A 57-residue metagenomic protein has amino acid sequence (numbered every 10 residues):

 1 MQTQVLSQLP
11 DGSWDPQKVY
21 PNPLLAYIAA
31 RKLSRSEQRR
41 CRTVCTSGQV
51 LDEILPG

Functional and structural regions predicted by a protein language model:
M1-P16, C45: Short aromatic-glycine-(Arg/Gly/Cys) micro-motifs in beta-strand/loop hairpins
L9, Y27-I28, S36, I54: Low-complexity, intrinsically disordered/propeptide-like segments
D15, A29, E37-R40: Intrinsically disordered, low-complexity sequence elements enriched in Ser/Thr/Gly/Pro
Q17-V19, E53: Residue-level detector of high-confidence beta-strand sites
P21-R31: Charged, amphipathic alpha-helical segments
S34-G57: Short, mixed-charge low-complexity intrinsically disordered segments
